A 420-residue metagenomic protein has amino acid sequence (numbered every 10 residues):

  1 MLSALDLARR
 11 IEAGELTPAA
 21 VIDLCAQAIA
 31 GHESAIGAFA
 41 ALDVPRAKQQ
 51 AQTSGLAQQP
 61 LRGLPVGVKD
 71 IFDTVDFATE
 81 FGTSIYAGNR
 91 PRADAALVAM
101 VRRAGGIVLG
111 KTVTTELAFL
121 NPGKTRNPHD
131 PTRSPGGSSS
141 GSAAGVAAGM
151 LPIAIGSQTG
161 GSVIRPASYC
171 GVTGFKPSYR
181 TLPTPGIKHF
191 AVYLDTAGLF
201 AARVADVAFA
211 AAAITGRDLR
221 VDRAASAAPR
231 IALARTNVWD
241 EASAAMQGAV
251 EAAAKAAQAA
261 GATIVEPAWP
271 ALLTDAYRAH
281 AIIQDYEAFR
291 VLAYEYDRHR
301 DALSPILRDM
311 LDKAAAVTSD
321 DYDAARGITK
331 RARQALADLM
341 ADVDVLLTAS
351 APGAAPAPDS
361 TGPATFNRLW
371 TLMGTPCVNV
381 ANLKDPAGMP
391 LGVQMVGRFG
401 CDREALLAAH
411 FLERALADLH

Functional and structural regions predicted by a protein language model:
M1-A41, K255-G261, D418-H420: An N-terminal boundary/leader segment
G14, G63, K69, R103 (+3 more regions): Glycine-rich, small-residue loops and helix-cap segments that act as flexible hinges at active-site edges
E15-D23, A245-A268, A293-R298, Y322 (+1 more regions): Acyltransferase
A47-Q49, S54-P122: Acidic/His- and Gly-rich active-site-bordering loop/insert found across diverse amide/peptide-bond hydrolases
L61-F81, A228-R230, I282-R333, A337 (+1 more regions): Short helix-loop capping/hinge segments that flank enzyme active sites or metal/cofactor-binding pockets
T79-G88, S243-A244, A355-T361: Glycine/threonine-rich flexible loop motifs
A93-A211, T375-G392: Short glycine/serine-rich loop segments
K176-G248, A252, A271, L416-H420: A short helix-breaking turn/cap at a secondary-structure junction
